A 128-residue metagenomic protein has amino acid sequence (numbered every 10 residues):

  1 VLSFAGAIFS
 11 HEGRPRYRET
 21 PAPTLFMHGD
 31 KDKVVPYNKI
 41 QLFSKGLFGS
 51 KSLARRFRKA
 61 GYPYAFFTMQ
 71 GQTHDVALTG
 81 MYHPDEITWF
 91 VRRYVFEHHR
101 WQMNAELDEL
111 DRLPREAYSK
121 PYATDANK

Functional and structural regions predicted by a protein language model:
V1, T20-T24, A60-A65: Loop/turn elements at helix/coil->beta-strand transitions in domains of secreted/extracellular proteins
V1-P21, D125-A126: Primarily recognizes the serine-hydrolase "nucleophile elbow" in alpha/beta-hydrolase and SGNH/GDSL folds
A7, D30, Q70: Residue-level signal for short, function-critical loop segments
F9-G13, V34-P36, D75-T79: Extracytoplasmic/secreted cell-surface and envelope-processing proteins
F26-H28, D32: Short beta-strand/loop motif that positions the catalytic acidic residue of the alpha/beta-hydrolase fold
K33-G49, T79: Conserved alpha/beta-hydrolase "acid-adjacent" motif
R55-K128: C-terminal catalytic histidine-bearing segment of alpha/beta-hydrolase fold enzymes
